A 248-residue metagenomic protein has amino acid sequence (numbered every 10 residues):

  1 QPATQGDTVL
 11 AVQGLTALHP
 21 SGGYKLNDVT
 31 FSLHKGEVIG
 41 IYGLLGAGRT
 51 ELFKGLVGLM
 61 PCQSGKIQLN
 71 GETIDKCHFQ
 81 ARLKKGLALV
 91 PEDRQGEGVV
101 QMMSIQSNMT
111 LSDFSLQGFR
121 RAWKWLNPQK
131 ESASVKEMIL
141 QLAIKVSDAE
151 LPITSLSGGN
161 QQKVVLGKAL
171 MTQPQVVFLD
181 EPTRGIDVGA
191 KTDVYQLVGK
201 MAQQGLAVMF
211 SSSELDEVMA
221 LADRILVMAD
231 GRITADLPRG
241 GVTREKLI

Functional and structural regions predicted by a protein language model:
Q1-I248: Glycine-rich phosphate-binding loops of nucleotide-dependent enzymes
